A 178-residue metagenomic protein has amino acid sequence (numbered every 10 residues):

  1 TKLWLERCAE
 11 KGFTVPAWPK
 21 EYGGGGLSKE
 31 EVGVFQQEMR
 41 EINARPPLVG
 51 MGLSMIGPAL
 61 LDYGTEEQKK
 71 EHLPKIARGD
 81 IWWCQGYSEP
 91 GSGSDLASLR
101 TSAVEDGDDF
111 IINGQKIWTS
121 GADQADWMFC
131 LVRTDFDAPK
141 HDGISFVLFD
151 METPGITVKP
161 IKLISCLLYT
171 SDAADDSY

Functional and structural regions predicted by a protein language model:
K2-D80, S120-W127: Internal helix-loop-helix
G12, F35, T65, Q85 (+2 more regions): Buried hydrophobic positions in well-ordered alpha/beta secondary-structure cores of metabolic enzymes
G79-Y87: A short, Trp-centered hydrophobic/proline-enriched beta-strand micro-motif
G91-L99: Active-site-adjacent elements of ketosynthase-type condensing enzymes
T101-V104: A structural signal for short hydrophobic beta-strand segments in well-ordered beta-sheet cores
N113-V158: A short core secondary-structure module
Y169-A174: Conserved small/polar residues in nucleotide/adenosyl-binding loops
